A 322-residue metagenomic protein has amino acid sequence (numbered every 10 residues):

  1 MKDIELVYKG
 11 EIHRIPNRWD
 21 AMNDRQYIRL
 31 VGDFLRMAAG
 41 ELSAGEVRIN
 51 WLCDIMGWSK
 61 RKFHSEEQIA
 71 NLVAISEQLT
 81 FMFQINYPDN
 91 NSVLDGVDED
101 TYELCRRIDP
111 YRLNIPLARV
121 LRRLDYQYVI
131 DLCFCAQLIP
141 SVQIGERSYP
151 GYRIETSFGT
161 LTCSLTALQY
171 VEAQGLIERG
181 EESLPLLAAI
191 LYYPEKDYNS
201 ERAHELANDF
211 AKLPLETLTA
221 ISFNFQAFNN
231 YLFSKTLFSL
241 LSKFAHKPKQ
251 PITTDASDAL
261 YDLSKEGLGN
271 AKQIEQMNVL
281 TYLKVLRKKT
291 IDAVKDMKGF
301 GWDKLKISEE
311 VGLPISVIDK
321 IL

Functional and structural regions predicted by a protein language model:
M1-F300, L305, E310-L322: An amphipathic, hydrophobic-aromatic interaction surface with interspersed Lys/Arg that forms lipid/phosphate-bearing
